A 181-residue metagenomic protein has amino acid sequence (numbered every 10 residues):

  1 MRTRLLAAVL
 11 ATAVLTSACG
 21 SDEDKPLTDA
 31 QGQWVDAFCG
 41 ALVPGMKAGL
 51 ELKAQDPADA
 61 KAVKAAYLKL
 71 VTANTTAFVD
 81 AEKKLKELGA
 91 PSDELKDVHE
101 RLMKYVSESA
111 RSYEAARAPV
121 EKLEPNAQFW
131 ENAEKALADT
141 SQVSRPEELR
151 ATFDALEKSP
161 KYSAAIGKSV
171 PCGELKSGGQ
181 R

Functional and structural regions predicted by a protein language model:
M1-A7: Bacterial N-terminal signal peptides that target proteins for export
L15-A18: C-terminal motif of bacterial Sec signal peptides marking the signal peptidase cleavage site
S21-A73, C172-R181: Immediate post-signal-peptide N-terminus of mature secreted/exported proteins
D24-T28, P57, K64, S92 (+4 more regions): Amphipathic alpha-helical coiled-coil segments with heptad-repeat character
D36-M46, L50, L68-V79, E100-E114 (+1 more regions): Generic structural signal for well-ordered, non-transmembrane alpha-helical segments in soluble/cytosolic regions
V79-M103, A115-A127: Short, solvent-exposed, charged loop/turn and helix-capping segments that join or cap alpha-helices on peripheral
A118-R181: A charged, solvent-exposed segment within the mature domains of Sec-exported extracytoplasmic proteins
